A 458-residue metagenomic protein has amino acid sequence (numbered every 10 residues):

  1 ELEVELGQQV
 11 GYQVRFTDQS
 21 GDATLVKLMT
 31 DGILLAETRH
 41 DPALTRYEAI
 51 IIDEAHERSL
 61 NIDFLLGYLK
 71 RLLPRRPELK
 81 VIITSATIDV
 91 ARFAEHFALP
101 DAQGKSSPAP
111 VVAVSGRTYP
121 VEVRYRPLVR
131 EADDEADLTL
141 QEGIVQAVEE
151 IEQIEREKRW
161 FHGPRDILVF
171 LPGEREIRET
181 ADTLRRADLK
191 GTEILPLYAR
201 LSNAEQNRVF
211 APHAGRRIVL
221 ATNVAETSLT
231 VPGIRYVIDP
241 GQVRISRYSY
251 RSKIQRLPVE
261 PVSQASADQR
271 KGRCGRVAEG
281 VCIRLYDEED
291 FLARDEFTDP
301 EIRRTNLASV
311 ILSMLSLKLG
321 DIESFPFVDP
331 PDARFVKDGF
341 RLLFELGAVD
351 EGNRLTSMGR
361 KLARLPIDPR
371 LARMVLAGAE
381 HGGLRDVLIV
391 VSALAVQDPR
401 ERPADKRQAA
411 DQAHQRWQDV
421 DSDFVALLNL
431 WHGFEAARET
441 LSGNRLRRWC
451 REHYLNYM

Functional and structural regions predicted by a protein language model:
E1-M374: P-loop NTPase motor module signature
L342, G347-E351, R360-P366, L371-M458: Extended, charged helical/alpha-beta scaffold domains that provide interaction surfaces
